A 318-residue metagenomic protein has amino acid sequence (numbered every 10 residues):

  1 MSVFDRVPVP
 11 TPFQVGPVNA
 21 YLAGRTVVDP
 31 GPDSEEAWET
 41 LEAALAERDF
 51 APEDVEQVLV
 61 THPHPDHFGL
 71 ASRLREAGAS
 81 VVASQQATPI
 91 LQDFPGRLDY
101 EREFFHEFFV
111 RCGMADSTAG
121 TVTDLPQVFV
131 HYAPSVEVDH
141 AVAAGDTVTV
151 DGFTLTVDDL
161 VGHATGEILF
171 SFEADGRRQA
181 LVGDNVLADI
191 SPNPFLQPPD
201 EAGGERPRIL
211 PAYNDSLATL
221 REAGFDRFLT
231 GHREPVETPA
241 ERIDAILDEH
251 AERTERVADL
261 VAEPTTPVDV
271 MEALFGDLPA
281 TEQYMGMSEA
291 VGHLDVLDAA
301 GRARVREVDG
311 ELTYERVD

Functional and structural regions predicted by a protein language model:
M1-R48, L169-D189: Conserved beta-strand hairpin/beta-sheet module of binuclear metal-dependent hydrolase folds, prominently
S2, R25-T26, Q86, D146 (+1 more regions): Well-ordered beta-strand scaffold positions
A23, D29, H62, L74 (+9 more regions): Divalent metal-coordination and catalytic microenvironments
R25-V27, V58, S80, R178-A180 (+1 more regions): Hydrophobic "anchor" residues on beta-strands that sit immediately upstream of conserved functional sites
P32-E39, A43-T147: Active-site HxH/HxHxD metal-binding segment of metal-dependent hydrolases
D33-S34, G152-D244, D248-E249: Metallo-beta-lactamase
L247-D259: Gly/Ser/Thr-rich active-site loops/lids in small-molecule metabolic enzymes that frequently grip phosphoryl groups
R256-D318: C-terminal regulatory/interaction regions
